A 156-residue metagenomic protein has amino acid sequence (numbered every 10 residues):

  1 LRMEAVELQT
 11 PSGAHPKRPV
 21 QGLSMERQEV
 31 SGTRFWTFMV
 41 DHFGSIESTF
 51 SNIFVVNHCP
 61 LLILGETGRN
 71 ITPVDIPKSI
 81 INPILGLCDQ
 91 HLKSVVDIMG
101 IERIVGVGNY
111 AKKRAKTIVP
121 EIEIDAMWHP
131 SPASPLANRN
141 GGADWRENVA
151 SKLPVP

Functional and structural regions predicted by a protein language model:
L1-R103, I118, P135, N148 (+1 more regions): A polyanion-binding, active-site-adjacent surface
Y110-K112: Alpha-helix capping/helix-boundary segments
A115: Short, glycine/polar-rich helix-capping loops at beta-to-alpha or helix-loop-helix junctions that flank or form
P120-P154: Short, flexible loop segments at boundaries between secondary-structure elements
